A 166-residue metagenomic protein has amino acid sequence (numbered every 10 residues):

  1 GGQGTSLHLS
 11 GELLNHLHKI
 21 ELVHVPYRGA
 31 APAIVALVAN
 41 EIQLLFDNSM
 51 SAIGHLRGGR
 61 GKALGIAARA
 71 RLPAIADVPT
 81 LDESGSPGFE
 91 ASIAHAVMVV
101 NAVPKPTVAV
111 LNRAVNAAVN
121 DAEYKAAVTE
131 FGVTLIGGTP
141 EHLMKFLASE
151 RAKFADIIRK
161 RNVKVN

Functional and structural regions predicted by a protein language model:
G1-N166: Conserved, function-defining micro-sites of small-solute handling proteins
